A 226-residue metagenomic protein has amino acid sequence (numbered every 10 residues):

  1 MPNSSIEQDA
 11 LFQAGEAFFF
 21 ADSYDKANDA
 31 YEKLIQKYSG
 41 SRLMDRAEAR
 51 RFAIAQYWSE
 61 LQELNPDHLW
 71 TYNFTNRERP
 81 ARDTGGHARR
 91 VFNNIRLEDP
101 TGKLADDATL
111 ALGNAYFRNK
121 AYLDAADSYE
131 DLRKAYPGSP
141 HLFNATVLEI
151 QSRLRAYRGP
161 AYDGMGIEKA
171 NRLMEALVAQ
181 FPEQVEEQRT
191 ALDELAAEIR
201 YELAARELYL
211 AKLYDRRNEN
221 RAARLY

Functional and structural regions predicted by a protein language model:
M1-Y226: Acidic, polar-rich low-complexity tracts and alpha-helical solenoid repeat scaffolds
